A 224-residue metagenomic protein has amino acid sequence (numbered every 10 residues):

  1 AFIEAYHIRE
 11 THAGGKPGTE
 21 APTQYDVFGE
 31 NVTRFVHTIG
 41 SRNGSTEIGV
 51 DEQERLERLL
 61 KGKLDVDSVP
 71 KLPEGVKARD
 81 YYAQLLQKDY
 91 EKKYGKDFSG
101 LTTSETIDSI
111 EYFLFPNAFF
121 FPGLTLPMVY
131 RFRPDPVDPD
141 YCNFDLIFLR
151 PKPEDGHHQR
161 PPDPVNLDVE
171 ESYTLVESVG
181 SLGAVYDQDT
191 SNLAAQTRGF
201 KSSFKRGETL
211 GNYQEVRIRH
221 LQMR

Functional and structural regions predicted by a protein language model:
A1-R224: C-terminal catalytic domain of Rieske-type non-heme iron oxygenases
